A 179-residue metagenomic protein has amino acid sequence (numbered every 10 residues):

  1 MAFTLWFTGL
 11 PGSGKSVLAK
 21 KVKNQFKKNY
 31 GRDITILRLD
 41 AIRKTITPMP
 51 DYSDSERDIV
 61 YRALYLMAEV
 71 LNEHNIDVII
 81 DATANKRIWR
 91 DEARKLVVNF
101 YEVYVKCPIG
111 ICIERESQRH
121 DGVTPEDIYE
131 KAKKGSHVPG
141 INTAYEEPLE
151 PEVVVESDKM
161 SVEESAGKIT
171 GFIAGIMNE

Functional and structural regions predicted by a protein language model:
F7: Hydrophobic anchor at the beta1->P-loop junction of P-loop NTPases
P11: The conserved Walker
S16: Walker A/P-loop
K20-E69, E73: Conserved substrate/cofactor phosphate-moiety recognition/catalytic segment in nucleotide-dependent phosphotransferases
A41-R43, A84-K86, K106-C112, M160-S161: Conserved nucleotide-binding/hydrolysis micro-motifs of P-loop NTPases
E56-V105: Glycine-rich phosphate-binding loop used to anchor ATP phosphates in small-molecule kinases, encompassing both
V97-R115, V155: Conserved phosphate-donor/acceptor-positioning beta-strand/loop module used by diverse small-molecule
Q118-K168, E179: Small-molecule kinase domains that catalyze NTP-dependent phosphoryl transfer to phosphate-bearing small molecules
